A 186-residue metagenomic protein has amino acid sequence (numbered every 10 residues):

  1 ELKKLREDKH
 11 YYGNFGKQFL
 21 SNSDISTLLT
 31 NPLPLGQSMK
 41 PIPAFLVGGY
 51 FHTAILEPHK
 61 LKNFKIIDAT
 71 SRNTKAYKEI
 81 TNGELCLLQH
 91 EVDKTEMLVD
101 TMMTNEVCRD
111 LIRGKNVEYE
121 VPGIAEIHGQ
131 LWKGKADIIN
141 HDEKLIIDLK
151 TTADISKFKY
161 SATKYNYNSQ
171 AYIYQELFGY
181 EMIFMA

Functional and structural regions predicted by a protein language model:
E1-K133: Metal-dependent nuclease catalytic cores that hydrolyze phosphodiester bonds in DNA/RNA, characterized by
N116, V121-A186: Mg2+/Mn2+-dependent nuclease catalytic core
